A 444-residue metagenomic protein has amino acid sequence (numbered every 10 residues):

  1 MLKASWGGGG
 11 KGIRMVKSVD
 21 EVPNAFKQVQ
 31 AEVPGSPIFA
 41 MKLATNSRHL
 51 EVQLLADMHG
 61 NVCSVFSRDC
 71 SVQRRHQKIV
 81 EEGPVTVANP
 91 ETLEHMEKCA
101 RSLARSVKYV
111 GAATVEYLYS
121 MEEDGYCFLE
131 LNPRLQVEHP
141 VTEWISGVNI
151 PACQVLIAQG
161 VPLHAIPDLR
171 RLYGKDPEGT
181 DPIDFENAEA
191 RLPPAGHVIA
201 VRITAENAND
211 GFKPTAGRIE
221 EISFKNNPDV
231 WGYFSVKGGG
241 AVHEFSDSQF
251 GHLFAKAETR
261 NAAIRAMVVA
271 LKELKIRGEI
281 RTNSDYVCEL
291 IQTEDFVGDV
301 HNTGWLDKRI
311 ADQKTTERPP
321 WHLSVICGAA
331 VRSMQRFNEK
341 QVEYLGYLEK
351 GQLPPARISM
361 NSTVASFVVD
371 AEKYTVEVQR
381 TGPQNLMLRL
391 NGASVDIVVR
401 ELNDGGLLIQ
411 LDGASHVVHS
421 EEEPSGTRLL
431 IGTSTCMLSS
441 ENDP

Functional and structural regions predicted by a protein language model:
L2, M15-T45, R75-G83, N89-P90 (+2 more regions): Conserved ATP-binding module of the ATP-grasp superfamily
I13-R14, K42, A88, Q249-E258: Short, well-ordered beta-strand elements within core beta-sheets of diverse protein domains
K17-S18, A56-N61, S120-E123, N226 (+2 more regions): Short acidic-glycine loop/turn motifs at beta-strand connectors
M41-A44, L50-A56, K108-V137, G174-K175: Conserved metal-phosphate-binding beta-hairpin within the catalytic cores of diverse ATP-dependent phosphoryl-transfer
A56-K98, P133-L156: ATP-dependent carboxylate/phosphate-activation module, predominantly the ATP-grasp catalytic core and closely related
P140-R389, A393-D396: Catalytic cores of soluble metabolic enzymes centered on carboxylation/carboxyl-transfer
G240, T435-P444: Short beta-strand-turn/beta-hairpin segments enriched in glycine/proline and small hydrophobics that form edge-strand
G382-N385, N391-L407, D412-H416: Conserved nucleotide-binding/hydrolysis modules and their immediate coupling elements across P-loop/ASCE NTPase motors
